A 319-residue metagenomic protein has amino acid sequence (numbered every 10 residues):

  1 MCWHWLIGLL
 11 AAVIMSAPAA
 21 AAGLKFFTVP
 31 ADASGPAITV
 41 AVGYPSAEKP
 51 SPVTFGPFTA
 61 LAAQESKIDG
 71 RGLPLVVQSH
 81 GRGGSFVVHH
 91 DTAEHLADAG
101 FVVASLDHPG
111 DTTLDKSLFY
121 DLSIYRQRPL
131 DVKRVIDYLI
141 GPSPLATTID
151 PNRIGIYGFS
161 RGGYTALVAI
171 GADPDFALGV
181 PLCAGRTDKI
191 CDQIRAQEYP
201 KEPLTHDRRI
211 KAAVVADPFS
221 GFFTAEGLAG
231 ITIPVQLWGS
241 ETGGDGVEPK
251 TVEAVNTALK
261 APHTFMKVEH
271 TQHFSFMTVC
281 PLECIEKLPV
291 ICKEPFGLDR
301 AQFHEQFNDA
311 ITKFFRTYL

Functional and structural regions predicted by a protein language model:
W5-S16: Bacterial N-terminal signal peptides
A21-Q78: Domain-level recognition of soluble alpha/beta enzyme cores, biased toward histidine phosphatases/phosphomutases
K49-P50, L61-L73, Q78-D115, G243-E248: Short substrate-entry loop that stabilizes the transition state in hydrolases
P57, G83, V87-H90, D107-Q127 (+2 more regions): Cap/lid segment of the alpha/beta-hydrolase catalytic domain
D121-N152, V168-I170, L178-C191, Y199: Alpha/beta-hydrolase active-site loop
R153-G155, A212-V214: Residue in the alpha/beta-hydrolase core beta-strand immediately N-terminal to the catalytic nucleophile
G158-G162, A166: Gly/Ala-rich beta-loop-alpha elbow adjacent to hydrolase catalytic centers
G230-Q302: Active-site-adjacent alpha-helix of alpha/beta-hydrolase-fold enzymes
